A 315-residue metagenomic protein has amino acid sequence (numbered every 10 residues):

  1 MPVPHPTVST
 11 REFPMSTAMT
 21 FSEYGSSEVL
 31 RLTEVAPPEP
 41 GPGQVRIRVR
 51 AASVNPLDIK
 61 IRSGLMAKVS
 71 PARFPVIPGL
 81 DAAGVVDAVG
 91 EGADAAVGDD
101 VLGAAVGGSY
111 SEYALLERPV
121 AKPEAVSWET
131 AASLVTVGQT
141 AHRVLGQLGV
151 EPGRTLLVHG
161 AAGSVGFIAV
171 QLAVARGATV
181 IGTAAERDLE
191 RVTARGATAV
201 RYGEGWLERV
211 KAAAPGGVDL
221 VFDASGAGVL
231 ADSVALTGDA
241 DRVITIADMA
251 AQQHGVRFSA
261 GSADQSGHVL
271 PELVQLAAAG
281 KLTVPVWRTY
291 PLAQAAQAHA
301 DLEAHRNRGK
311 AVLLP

Functional and structural regions predicted by a protein language model:
R11-P14, R48, P271-P315: C-terminal hydrophobic helical "lid"/dimerization subdomain of Rossmann-like NAD(P)H-dependent oxidoreductases
S26-V29, V35-A83: N-terminal glycine-rich beta->alpha transition that marks the start or flank of a dinucleotide-binding site
L80, D100-G160: NAD(P)H dinucleotide-binding glycine-rich loop of Rossmann-like/cofactor-binding domains, especially the beta1-alpha1
A83-A105: A glycine-/small-residue-rich N-terminal strand-loop-strand element that serves as the cofactor-binding glycine loop
A95-A96, V150, T237: Short, well-ordered loop/turn sites that connect or cap secondary structure elements
L134-G203: Mid-domain Rossmann-like dinucleotide-binding core that forms the NAD(H)/NADP(H) cofactor-binding site
W206-G216: Short amphipathic alpha-helix with an adjacent loop that forms part of the alpha/beta core around
A224-P285, L292, P315: Glycine-rich phosphate-binding loop and adjacent beta-alpha segment of Rossmann(oid) nucleotide-cofactor-binding
